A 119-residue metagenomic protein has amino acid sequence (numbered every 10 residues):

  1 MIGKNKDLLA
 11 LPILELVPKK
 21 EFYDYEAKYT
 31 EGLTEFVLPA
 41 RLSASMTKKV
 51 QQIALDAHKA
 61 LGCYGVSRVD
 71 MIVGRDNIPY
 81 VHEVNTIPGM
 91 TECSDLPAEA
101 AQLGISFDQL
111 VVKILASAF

Functional and structural regions predicted by a protein language model:
M1-E26, V69, P79-N85, S94: Beta-strand scaffold of nucleotide-dependent catalytic cores
M1-I2, H58-M90, A100: Conserved metal-phosphate-binding beta-hairpin within the catalytic cores of diverse ATP-dependent phosphoryl-transfer
Y29-G74: A long amphipathic alpha-helix within ATP-dependent nucleotide-binding catalytic cores
E35-V37, T91-L96: Short small-residue beta-strand/loop micro-motif enriched in glycine and branched aliphatics
L96-L103, D108-Q109: Catalytic phosphate/nucleotide-handling subdomain of diverse soluble enzymes
L110-F119: Cysteine/selenocysteine-centered motifs that mediate thiol-based redox chemistry or coordinate metal-sulfur cofactors
